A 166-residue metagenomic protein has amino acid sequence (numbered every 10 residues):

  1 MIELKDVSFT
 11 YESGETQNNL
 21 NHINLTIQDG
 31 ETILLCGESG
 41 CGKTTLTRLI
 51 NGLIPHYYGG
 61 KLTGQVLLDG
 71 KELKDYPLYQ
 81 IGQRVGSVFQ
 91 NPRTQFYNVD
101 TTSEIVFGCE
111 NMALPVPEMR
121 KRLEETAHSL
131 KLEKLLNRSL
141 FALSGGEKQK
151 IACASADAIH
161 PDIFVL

Functional and structural regions predicted by a protein language model:
M1, T10-H22, I54-G59, D75-P77 (+1 more regions): A short, flexible loop at the N-terminus of ABC-type nucleotide-binding domains that lies
C36-E38: The feature captures the beta-strand-to-loop junction immediately N-terminal to the Walker
G59-K71: Conserved ABC transporter NBD signature motif
G70, P117-L135: Conserved ABC ATPase "signature" region
S139-L143, E147: Conserved ABC ATPase signature
C153: Hydrophobic anchor residue at the start of the ABC signature
H160: Conserved catalytic motifs of ABC-family nucleotide-binding domains
